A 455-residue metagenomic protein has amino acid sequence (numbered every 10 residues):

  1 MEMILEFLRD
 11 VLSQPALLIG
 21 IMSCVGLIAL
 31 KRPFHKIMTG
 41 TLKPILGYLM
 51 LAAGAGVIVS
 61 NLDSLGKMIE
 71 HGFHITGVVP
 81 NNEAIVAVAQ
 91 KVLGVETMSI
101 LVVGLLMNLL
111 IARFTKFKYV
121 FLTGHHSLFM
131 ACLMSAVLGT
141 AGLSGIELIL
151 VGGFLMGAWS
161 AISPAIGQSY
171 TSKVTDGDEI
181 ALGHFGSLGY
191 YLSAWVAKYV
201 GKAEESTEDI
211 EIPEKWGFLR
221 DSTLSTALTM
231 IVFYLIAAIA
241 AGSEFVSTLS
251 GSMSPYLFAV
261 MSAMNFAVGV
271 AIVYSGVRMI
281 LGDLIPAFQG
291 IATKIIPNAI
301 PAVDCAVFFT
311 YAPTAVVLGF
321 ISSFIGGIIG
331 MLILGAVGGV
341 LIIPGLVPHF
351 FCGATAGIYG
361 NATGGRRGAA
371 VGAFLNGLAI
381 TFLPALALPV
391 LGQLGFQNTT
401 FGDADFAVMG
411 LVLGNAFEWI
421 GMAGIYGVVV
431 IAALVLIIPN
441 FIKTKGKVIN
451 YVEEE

Functional and structural regions predicted by a protein language model:
M1-G54, S99, V103, M107-P286 (+3 more regions): Signature of multi-pass transmembrane helix bundles
R9-G20, V88-V103, V337-V347: Structural signature of hydrophobic alpha-helical transmembrane segments
G47-M98: Membrane helical hairpin/interfacial module
V59, G66, E70, G338 (+3 more regions): Membrane-proximal extracellular juxtamembrane segment immediately upstream of a following transmembrane helix
D63-N81, F288-F309: Membrane-interface interhelical connector segments
V79-I100, P297-F320, Q393-T400: C-terminal halves and exits of single transmembrane alpha-helices
R113-F117, C305-A385, P389: Hydrophobic alpha-helical bundle architecture
P286-Q289, A373-F374: Re-entrant/interfacial helical elements at transmembrane boundaries that shape and gate the permeation pathway
